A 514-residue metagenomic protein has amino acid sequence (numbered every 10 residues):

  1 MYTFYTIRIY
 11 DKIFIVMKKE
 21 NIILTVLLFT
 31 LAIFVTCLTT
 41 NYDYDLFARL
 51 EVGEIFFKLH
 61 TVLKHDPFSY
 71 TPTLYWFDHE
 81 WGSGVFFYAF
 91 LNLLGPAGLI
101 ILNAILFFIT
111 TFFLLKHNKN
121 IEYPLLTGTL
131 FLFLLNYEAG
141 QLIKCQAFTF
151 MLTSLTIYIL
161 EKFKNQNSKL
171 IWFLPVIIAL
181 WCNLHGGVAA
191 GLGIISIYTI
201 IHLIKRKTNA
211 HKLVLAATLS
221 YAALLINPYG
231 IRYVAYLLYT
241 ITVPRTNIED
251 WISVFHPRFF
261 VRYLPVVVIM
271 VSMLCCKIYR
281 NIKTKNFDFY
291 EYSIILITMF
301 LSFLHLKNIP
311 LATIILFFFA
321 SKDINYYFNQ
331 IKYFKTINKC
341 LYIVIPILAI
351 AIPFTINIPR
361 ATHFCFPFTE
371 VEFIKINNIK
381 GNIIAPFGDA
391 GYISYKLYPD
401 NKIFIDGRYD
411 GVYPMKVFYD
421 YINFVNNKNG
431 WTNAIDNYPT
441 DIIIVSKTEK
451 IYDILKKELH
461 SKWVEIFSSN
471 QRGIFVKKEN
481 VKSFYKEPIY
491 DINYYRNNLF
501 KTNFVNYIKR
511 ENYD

Functional and structural regions predicted by a protein language model:
I33, F133-Y137, I159, I171-G186 (+3 more regions): Membrane-interface alpha helices of multi-pass inner-membrane proteins
N41, D45, F57, G186-K285 (+1 more regions): Transmembrane catalytic cores of multi-pass membrane glycosyltransferases and polysaccharide-assembly enzymes
I101-N120: Transmembrane-helix motifs of polytopic, lipid-linked glycan transferases
F113, F133, F148-N165, I195-T199: Specific aromatic-rich, kink-prone transmembrane helix
S154-I171, L274-K283: Membrane-interface transmembrane helices that cradle and orient dolichyl/undecaprenyl
K162-A179, N209-A216, N286-L296: Short hydrophobic alpha-helices at membrane interfaces in multi-pass membrane enzymes
Y333-N377, G388, P399, R408-Y409 (+2 more regions): Membrane-proximal, lumen/periplasm-facing interface regions of secretory-pathway glyco- and lipid-modifying enzymes
N377-M415, I442-I444, F475: Short periplasmic/luminal acceptor-recognition loop of GT-C membrane glycosyltransferases, typified by
